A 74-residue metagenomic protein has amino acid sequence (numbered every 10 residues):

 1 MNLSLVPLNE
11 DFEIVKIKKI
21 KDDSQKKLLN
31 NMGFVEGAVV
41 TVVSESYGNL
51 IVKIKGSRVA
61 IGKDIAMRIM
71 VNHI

Functional and structural regions predicted by a protein language model:
N2, L28-N30: Short, conserved secondary-structure segments in the cores of folded domains
L5, K16, T41-S44: A residue-level detector for short acidic-glycine micro-motifs
E10-Q25: Short, structured beta-strand/loop micro-motifs enriched in basic residues and often containing a Trp
D11-F12, I51-I74: C-terminal structural segments of small proteins and small subunits
I20, S44-N49: Short, charged beta-turn/beta-strand-edge "cap" motif at the junction between a beta-strand and an adjacent loop
S24-L28, E45: Short alpha-helix capping/helix-loop boundary micro-motifs
